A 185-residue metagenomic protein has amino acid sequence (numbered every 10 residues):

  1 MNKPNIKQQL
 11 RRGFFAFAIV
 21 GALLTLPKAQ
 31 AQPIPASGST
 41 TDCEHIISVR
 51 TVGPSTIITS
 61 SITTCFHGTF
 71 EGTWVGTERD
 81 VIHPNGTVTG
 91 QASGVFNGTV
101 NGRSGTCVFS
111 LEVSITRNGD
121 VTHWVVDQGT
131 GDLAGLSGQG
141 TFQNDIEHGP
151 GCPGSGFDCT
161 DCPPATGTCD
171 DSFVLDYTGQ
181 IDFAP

Functional and structural regions predicted by a protein language model:
M1-P4, G21: Classical N-terminal targeting signals for secretion and organelle import
K3-F15: Bacterial N-terminal signal peptides that target proteins for export
Q9, A22-L23, V49: Compositionally biased, intrinsically disordered low-complexity segments
G13-T25: Bacterial N-terminal signal peptides
L26-A31: Sec/Tat signal peptide C-region and signal peptidase I cleavage site
Q32-P185: Beta-strand-enriched cores of mature, soluble protein domains
